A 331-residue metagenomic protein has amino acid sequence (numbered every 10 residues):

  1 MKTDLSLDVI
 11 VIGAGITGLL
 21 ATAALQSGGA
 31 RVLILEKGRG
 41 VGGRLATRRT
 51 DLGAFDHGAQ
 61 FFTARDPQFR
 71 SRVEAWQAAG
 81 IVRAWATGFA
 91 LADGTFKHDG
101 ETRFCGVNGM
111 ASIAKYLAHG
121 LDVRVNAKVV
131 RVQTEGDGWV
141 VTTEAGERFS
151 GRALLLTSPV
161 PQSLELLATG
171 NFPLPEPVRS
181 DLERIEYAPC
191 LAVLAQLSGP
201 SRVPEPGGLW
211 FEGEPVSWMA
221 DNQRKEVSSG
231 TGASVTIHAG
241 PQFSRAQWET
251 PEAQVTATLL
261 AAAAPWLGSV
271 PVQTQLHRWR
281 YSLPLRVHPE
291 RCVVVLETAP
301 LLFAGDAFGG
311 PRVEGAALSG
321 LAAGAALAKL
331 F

Functional and structural regions predicted by a protein language model:
L5-L7, A145-A153: Core beta-strand elements of the Rossmann-like FAD/NAD(P) dinucleotide-binding domain in flavoenzyme oxidoreductases
L7-I34, G324-A328: N-terminal Rossmann-like FAD-binding beta1-loop-alpha1 element of flavoenzymes
Q26-T50: Glycine-rich FAD pyrophosphate-binding loop
G42, R152-P206, S269: Central helical "cap/lid" subdomain
T47-G88: N-terminal FAD cofactor-binding segment of flavoenzymes
V125-W139: A conserved short coil-to-beta-strand element within the FAD-binding core of flavoproteins
L194-Q247, Q254, T258-L267: Active-site substrate-recognition segment that forms the wall of the catalytic cavity or substrate channel
A257, A261-A299: Flavin (FAD/FMN) cofactor-binding core of flavoprotein oxidoreductases
